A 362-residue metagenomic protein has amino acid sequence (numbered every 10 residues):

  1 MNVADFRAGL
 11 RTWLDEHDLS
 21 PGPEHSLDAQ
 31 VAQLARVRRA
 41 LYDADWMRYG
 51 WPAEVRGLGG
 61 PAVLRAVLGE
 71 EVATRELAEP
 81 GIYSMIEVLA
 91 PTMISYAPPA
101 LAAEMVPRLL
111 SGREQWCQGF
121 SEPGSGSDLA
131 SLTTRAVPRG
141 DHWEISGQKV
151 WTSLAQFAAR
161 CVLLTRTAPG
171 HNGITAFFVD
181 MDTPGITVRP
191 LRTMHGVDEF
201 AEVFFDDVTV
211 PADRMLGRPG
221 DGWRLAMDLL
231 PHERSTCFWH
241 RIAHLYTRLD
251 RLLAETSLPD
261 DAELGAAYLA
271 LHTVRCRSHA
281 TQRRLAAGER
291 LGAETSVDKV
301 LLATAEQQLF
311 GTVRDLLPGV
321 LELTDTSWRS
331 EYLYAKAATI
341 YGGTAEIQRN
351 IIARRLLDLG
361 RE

Functional and structural regions predicted by a protein language model:
M1-G81, E104, R108, L252 (+3 more regions): Amphipathic, small/basic residue-rich leader segments at the start of a protein or domain
G22-D28, H272-T326: C-terminal helix-coil-helix/basic helical segment that borders enzyme active sites and/or dimer interfaces and provides
D43-P107, S111-G112, L154-R160, L271 (+3 more regions): Internal helix-loop-helix
V63, V67-L68, M227, L317-E362: Glycine-rich phosphate/cofactor-binding loops in nucleotide/flavin-utilizing enzymes
G112-F120: A short, Trp-centered hydrophobic/proline-enriched beta-strand micro-motif
T134-V137: A structural signal for short hydrophobic beta-strand segments in well-ordered beta-sheet cores
S146-V188: A short core secondary-structure module
I186-C276, A338: Glycine-rich beta->alpha junctions and the first turn(s) of the following alpha-helix
